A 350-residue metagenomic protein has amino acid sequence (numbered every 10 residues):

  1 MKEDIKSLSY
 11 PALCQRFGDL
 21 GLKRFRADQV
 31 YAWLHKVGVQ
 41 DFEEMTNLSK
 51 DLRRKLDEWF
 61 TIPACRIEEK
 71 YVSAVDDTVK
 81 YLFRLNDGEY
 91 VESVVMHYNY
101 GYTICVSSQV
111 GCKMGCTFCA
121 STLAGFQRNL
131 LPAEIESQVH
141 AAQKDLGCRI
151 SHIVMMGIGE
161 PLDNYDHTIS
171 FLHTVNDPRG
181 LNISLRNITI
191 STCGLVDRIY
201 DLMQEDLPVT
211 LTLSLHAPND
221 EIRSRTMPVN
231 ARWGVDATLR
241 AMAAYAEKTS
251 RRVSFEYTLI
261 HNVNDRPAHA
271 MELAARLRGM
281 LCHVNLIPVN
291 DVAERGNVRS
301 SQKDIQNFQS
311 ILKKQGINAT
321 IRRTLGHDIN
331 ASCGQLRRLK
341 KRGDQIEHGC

Functional and structural regions predicted by a protein language model:
M1-V91, A243-R252, Y257-C350: Auxiliary Fe-S-binding modules of radical SAM enzymes
Q29, Q109, I135-Q138, Q309: Glutamine-centric residue-chemistry signal
V79, V91, Y102-V106, M114 (+1 more regions): Generic beta-strand structural signal
D87-M96, Y100-G101: P-loop NTP-binding catalytic core
H97-E134: Canonical Radical SAM [4Fe-4S] cluster-binding loop centered on the CxxxCxxC motif and its immediate flanking residues
T122-H152: Conserved alpha-helical substructure of the radical SAM core
Q143-A319: Conserved AdoMet/S-adenosylmethionine-binding subsite of the radical SAM
